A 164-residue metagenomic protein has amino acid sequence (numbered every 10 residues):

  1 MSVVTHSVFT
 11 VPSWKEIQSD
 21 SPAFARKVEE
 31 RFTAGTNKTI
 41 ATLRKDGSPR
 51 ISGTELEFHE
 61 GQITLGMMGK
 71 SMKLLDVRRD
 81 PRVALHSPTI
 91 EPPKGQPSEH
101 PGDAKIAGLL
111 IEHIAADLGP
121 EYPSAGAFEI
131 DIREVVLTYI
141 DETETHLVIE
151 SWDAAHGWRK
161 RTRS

Functional and structural regions predicted by a protein language model:
M1-A34: Extreme N-terminal tail/first-helix region
V3-K15, K70-V135, D141: Short, structured beta-strand-loop surface elements
T33-T36, I51, P123-A125, I132: Short gly/pro-enriched beta-turn/loop segments at secondary-structure junctions
G35-G69, V77, L85-T89: Short beta-strand segments
L43, P88, H113, R161-R163: Conserved beta-strand termini and adjacent loop/short-helix elements that scaffold enzyme active sites in alpha/beta
I51-G53, D103-A107, I149: Well-ordered beta-strand positions in beta-sheet-rich domains
F128-R133, E142-S164: Flexible glycine-rich active-site/ligand-binding loops centered on an Asp-His dyad
